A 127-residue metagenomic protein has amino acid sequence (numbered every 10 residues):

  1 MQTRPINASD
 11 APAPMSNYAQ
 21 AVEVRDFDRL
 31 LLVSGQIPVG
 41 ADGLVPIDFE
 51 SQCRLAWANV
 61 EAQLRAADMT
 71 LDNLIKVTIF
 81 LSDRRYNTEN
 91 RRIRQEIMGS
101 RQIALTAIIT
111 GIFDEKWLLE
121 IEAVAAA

Functional and structural regions predicted by a protein language model:
M1-A127: Short, polar/acidic, helix-capping and beta-turn segments at strand->helix junctions that line the mouths
